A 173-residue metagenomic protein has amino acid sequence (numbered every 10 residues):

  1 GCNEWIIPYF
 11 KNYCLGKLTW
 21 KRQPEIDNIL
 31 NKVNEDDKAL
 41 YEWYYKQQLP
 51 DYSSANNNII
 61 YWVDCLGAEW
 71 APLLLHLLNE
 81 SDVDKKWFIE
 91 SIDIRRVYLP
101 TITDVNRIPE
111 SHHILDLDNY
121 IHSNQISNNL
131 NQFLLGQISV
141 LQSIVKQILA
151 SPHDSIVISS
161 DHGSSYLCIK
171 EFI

Functional and structural regions predicted by a protein language model:
G1-I173: Feature captures the catalytic ectodomains and active-site-proximal regions of enzymes that hydrolyze or transfer
